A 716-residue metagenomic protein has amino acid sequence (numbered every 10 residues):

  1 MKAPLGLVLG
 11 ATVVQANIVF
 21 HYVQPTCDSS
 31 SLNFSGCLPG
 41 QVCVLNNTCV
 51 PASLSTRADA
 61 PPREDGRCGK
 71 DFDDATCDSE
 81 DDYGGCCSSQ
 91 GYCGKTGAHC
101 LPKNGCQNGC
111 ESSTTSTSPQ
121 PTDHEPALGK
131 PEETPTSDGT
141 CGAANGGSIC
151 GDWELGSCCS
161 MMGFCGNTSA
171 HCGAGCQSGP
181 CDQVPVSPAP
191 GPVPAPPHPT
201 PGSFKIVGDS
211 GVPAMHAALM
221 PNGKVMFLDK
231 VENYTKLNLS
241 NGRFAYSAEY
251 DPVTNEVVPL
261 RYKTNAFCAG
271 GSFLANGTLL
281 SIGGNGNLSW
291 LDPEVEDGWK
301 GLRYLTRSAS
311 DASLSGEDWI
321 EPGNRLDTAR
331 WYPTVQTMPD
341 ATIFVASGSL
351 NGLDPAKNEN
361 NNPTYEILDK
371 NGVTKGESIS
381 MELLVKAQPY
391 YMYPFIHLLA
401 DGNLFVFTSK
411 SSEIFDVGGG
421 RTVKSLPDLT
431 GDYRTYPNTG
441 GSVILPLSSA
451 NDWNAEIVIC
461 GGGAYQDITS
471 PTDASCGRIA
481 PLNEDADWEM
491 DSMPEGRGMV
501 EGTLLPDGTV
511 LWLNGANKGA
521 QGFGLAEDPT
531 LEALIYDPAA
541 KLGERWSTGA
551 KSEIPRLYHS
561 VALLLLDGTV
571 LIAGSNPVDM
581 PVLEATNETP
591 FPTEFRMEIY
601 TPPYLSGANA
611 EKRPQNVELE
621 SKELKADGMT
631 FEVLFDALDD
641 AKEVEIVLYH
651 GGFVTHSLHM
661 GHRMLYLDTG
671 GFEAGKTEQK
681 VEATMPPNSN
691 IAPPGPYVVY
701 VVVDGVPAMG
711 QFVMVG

Functional and structural regions predicted by a protein language model:
M1-V19: Fungal secretory targeting signals
A16-D28, V44-N46, V50-R67, N108 (+3 more regions): Fungal extracellular Ser/Thr-rich, low-complexity intrinsically disordered regions
G84, G156, P213-A218, A245-Y246 (+8 more regions): Beta-propeller and closely related beta-sheet repeat lectin domains
A189-P192, P197-K205, M220-R261, G284-G286 (+2 more regions): Beta-propeller domains
H198-V207, T254-K263, L305-D327, A346 (+6 more regions): Blade-edge beta-strand/turn elements of extracellular beta-propeller and related beta-sheet repeat scaffolds
M226-L237, A245-D251, F631-P707: Immunoglobulin-like IPT/TIG beta-sandwich domains and homologous Ig-like subdomains
F244-P252, D297-D311, N358-V373, S412-I414 (+3 more regions): Beta-propeller blade signature
L384-A520: Beta-propeller domains
